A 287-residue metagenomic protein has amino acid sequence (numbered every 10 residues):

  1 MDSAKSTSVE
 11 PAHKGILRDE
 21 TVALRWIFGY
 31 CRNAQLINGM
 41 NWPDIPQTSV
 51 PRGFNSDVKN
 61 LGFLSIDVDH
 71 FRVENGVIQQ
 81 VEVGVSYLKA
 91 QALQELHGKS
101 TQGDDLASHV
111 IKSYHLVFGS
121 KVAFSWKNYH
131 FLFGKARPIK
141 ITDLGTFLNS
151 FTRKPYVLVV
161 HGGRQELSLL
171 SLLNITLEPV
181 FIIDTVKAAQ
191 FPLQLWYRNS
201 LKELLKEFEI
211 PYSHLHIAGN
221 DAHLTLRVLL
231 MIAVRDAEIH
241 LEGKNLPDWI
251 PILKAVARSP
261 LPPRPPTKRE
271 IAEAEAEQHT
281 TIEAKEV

Functional and structural regions predicted by a protein language model:
M1-E74, H97-R137: N-terminal accessory regions of nucleic-acid-interacting proteins
M1-H13, I78-Q80, L93-L96, T101 (+2 more regions): Metal-dependent phosphoesterase core characteristic of DEDDh/y 3'-5' exonuclease domains
V83-Y87: Short beta-strand scaffold segments in enzyme catalytic cores
K89-Q91: Solvent-exposed strand-loop boundary residues in beta-sheet-rich modules
I139-D143: Flexible internal linker/loop segments at domain or repeat junctions
